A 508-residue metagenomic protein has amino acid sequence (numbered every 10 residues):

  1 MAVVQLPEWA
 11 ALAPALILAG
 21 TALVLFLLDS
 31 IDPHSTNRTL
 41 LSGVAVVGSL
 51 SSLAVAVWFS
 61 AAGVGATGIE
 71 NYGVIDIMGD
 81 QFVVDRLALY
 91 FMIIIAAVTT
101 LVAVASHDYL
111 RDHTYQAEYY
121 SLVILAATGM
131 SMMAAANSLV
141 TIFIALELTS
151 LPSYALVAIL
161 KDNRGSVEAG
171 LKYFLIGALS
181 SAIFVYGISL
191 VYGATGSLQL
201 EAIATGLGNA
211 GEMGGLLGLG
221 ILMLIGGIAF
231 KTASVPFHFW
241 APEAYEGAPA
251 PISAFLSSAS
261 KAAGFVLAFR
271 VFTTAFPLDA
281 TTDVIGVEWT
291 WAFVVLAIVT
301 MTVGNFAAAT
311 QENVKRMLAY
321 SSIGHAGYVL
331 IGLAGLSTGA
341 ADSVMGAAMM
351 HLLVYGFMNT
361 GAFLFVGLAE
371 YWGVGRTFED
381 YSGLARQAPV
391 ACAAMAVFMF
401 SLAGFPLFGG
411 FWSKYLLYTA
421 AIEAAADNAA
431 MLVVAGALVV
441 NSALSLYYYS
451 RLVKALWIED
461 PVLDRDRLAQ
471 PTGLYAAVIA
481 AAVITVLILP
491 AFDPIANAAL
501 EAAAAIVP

Functional and structural regions predicted by a protein language model:
M1-P508: Alpha-helical transmembrane segments of multi-pass membrane proteins predominantly involved in bioenergetics
